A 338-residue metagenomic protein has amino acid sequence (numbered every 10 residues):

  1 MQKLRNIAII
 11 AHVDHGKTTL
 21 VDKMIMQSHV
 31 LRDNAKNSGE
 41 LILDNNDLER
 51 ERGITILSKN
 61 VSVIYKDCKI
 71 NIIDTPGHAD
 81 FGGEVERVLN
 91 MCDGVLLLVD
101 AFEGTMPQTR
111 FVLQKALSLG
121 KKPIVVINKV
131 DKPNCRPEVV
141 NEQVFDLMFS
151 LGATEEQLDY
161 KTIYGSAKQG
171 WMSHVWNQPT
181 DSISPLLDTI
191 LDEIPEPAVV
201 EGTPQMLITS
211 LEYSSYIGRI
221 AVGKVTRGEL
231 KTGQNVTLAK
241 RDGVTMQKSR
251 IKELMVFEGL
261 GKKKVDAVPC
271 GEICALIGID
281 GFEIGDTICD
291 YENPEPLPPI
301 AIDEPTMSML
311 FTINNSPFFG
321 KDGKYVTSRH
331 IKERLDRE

Functional and structural regions predicted by a protein language model:
M1-V99, E103, Q143, L211-S214: P-loop NTPase switch module centered on the Walker A-proximal segment
D14, L20, G53, I72-D74 (+12 more regions): Residue-level signature of catalytic and energy-coupling elements of molecular machines, predominantly ATP/GTP-dependent
H15, H78-A79, F102-T105, K129-C135 (+6 more regions): Conserved nucleotide-binding/hydrolysis micro-motifs of P-loop NTPases
V30-S58, F81, L147-D159, L191-P204 (+6 more regions): Active-site phosphate-binding and catalytic loops of NTP-dependent enzymes
C68, M91-G94, L119-P123, Q157-Y160: Short glycine-/polar-rich loops that comprise or flank the Walker A/P-loop and associated switch/sensor motifs
K122, K132-P195: Canonical P-loop GTPase G-domain recognition
I124-I127, G170-M172, P305-K321: Short, hydrophobic beta-strand segments
Q205-M309, F319-K321, R329-K332: Conserved nucleotide-binding/hydrolysis modules and their immediate coupling elements across P-loop/ASCE NTPase motors
